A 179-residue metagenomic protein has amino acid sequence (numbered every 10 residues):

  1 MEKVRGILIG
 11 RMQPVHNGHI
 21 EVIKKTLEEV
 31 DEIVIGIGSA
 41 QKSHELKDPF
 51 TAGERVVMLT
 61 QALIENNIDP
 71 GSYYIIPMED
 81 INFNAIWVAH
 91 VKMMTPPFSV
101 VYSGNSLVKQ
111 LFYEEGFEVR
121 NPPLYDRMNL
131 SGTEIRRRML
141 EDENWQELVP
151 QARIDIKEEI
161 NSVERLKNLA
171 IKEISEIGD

Functional and structural regions predicted by a protein language model:
M1-D179: Nucleotidyltransferase catalytic core that binds NTPs
